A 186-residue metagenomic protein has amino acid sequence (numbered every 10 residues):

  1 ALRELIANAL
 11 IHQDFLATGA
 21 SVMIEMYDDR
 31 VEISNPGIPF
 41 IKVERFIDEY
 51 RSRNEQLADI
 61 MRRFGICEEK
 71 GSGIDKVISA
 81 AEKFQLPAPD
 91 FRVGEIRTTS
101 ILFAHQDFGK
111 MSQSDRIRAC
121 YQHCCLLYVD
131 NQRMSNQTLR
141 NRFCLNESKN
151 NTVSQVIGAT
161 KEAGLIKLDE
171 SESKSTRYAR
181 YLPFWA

Functional and structural regions predicted by a protein language model:
A1-A186: C-terminal regulatory or interaction extensions
